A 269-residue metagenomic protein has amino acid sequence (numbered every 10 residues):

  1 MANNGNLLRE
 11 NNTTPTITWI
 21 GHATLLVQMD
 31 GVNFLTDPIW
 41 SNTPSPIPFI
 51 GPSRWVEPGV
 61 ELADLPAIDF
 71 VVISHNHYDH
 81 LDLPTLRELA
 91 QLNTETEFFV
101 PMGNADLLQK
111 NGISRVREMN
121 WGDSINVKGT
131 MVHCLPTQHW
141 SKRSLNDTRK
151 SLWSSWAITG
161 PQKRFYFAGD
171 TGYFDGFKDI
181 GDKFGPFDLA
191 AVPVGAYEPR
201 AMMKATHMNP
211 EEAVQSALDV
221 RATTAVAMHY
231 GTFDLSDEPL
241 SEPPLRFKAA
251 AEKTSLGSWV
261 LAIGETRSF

Functional and structural regions predicted by a protein language model:
M1-N12, I20, M29-N76, L83-Q91 (+2 more regions): Pre-active-site segment of Zn-dependent metallo-hydrolases
M1-N12, P101-K163, R246-T266: Metallo-beta-lactamase
T14-T16, N93-E97, R164-F165: Short active-site oxyanion
L25-Q28, N126-D188, K204, M208-E211: Catalytic core of the metallo-beta-lactamase
G31, P38-W40, M102-N104, P136 (+1 more regions): A mature extracytoplasmic/lumenal domain signature
T36-D37, E97, S114-D123, L189-V192: Short hydrophobic/aromatic-enriched beta-strand-loop microsegments
L62-I68, N76-D82, L107-G122, A168: Conserved N-terminal glycine/acidic-rich loop preference
F70, H77, E97-F99, G103-D106 (+2 more regions): Cap/insert and terminal regions of metallo-dependent hydrolase folds
